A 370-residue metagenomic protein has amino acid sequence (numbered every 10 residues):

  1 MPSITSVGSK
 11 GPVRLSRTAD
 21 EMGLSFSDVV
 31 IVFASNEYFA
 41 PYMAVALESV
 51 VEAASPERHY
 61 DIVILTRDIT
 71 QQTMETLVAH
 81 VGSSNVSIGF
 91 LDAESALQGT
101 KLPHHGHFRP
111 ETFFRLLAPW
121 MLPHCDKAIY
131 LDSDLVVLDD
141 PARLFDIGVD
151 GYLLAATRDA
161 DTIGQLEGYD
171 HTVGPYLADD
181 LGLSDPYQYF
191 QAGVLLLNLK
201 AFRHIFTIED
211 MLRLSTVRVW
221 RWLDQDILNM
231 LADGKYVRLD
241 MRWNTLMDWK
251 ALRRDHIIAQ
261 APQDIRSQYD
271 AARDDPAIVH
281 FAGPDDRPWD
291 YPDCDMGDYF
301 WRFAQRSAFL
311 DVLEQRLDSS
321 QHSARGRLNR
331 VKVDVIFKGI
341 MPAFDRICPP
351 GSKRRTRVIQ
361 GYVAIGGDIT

Functional and structural regions predicted by a protein language model:
M1-V29, S35, A192, L197-T370: A glycosyltransferase accessory/donor-loop signature
E48, M74-V78, L138-D150, I208: Short alpha-helix within the catalytic core of nucleotide-sugar-dependent glycosyltransferases
S49-R58: Short, acidic, metal-binding catalytic loop of nucleotide-sugar glycosyltransferases
Y60-D68, A156-R158: Short internal beta-strands
T73-M121: Active-site-proximal specificity loops/subdomain of glycosyltransferases
F90, S95-A96, E111-G168, L196-L197 (+1 more regions): GT-A fold catalytic core of metal-dependent nucleotide-sugar glycosyltransferases, centered on the diacidic
G99-H104, F113, G164-L183: Surface-exposed acidic, glycine/proline-enriched linker/cap segments that occur as 15-30-residue helix-coil
G182-V194: A recurrent flexible, glycine/aromatic-enriched loop bordering the glycosyltransferase active site that acts as
